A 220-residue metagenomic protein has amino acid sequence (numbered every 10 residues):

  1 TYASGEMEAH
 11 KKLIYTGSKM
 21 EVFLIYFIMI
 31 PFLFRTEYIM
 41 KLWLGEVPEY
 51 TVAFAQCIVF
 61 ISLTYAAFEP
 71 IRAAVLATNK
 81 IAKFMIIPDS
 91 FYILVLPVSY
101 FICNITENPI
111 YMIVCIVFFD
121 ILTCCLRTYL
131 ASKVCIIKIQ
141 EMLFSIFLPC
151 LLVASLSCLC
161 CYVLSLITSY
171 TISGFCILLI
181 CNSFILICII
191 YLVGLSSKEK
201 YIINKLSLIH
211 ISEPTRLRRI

Functional and structural regions predicted by a protein language model:
T1-I87: Specific pore-lining/lateral-gate transmembrane helices of multi-pass inner-membrane transport and insertion machines
T1-M7, Y111, E213-T215: Alpha-helical hinge/cap motifs
T16, M29, S62, F91-I93 (+3 more regions): Residue-level recognition of pore/gate-forming positions within transmembrane alpha-helices of multi-pass
Y26, I146-V153: Select subsegments of transmembrane alpha-helices in polytopic membrane proteins, especially boundary-proximal
M29-F34, L42, C57, L96-F101 (+5 more regions): Membrane-embedded alpha-helical segments of multi-pass transporters/permeases
E37, K41, G45-E46, A74-I81 (+4 more regions): Transmembrane helix-loop junctions in multipass membrane proteins, especially transporters and channels
A82, P88-C125, S132-K133, I137-Q140 (+1 more regions): Membrane-interface helix-loop junctions in multi-pass transport and translocation proteins
S132-L143, C158-S212, R216: Membrane-proximal transmembrane or re-entrant/amphipathic helices at the cytosolic face
